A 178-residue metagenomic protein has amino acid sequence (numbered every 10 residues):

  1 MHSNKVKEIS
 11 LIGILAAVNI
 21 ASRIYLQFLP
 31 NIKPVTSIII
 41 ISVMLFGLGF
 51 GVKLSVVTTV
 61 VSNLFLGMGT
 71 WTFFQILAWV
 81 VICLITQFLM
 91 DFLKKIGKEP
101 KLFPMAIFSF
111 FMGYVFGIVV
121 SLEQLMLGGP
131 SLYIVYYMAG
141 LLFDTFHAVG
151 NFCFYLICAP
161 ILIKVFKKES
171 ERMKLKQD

Functional and structural regions predicted by a protein language model:
M1-I41, L45, G49, K53: Hydrophobic transmembrane alpha-helices
M1-K5, L29-P30, K94-E99, G129-Y133: Helix-boundary and loop/linker segments of multi-pass membrane transporters
E8-A16, L54, F74-L125: Short helix-perturbing small/polar motifs within transmembrane alpha-helices
I20-I32, V56-M90, G128: Interfacial aromatic-anchored transmembrane helix boundaries in multi-pass membrane proteins
S37-I40, N63, C83, Q87 (+2 more regions): Hydrophobic transmembrane alpha-helices of multi-pass small-molecule transporters
I40, T59, C83-Q87, S121 (+2 more regions): Transmembrane alpha-helix boundary and packing residues in multipass membrane permease domains and related
L45-G49, I85-K94, I161-K167: Structural signal for the C-terminal ends of transmembrane alpha-helices and the immediately following loop
M68-F73, K98-D178: Membrane-embedded alpha-helical hairpins and interfacial helices in multi-pass inner-membrane proteins
